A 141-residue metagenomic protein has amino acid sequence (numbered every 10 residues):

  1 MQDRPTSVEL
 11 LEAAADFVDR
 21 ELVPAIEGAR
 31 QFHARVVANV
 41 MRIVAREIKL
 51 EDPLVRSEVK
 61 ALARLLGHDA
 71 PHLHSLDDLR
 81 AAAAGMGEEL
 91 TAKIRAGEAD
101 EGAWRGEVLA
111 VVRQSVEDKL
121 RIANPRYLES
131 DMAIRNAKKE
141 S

Functional and structural regions predicted by a protein language model:
D3, S7: Short alpha-helical segments enriched in small residues
V8-A14, R30, V59-S141: C-terminal amphipathic alpha-helical interaction region
A15-D52: N-terminal interaction modules that seed assembly of large macromolecular complexes
E47-R64: Short, charged early-sequence alpha-helical segments and their helix-coil boundaries
